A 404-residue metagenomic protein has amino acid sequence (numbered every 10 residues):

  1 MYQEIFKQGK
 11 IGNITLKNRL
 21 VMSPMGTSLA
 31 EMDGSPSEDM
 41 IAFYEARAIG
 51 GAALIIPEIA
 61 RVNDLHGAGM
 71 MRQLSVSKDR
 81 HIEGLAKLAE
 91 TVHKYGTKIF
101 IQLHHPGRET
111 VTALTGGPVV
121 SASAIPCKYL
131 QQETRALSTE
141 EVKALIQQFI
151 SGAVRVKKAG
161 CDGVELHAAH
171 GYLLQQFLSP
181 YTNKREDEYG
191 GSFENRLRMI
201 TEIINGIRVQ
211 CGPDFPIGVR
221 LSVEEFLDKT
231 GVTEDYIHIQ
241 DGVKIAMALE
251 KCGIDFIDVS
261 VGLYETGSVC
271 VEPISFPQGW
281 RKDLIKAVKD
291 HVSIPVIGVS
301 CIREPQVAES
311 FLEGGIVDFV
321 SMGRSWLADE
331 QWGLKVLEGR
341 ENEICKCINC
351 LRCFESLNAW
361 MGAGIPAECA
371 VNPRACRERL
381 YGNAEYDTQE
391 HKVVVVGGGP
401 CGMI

Functional and structural regions predicted by a protein language model:
M1-I404: Flavin-dependent oxidoreductase catalytic cores
